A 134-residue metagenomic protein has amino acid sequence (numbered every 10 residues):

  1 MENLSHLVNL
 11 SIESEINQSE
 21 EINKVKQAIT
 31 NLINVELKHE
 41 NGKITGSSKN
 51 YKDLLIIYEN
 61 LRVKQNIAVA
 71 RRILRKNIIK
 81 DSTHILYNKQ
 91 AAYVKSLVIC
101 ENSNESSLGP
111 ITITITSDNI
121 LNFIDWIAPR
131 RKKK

Functional and structural regions predicted by a protein language model:
M1-H6, N34-K38, R71-N77, S96-S106: Short, flexible, solvent-exposed loop/turn segments with mixed acidic/basic and small polar residues
M1-K38: Long, hydrophobic N-terminal alpha-helical segment
V8-I16, T83, S107-I115: Short, structured motif recognition centered on aromatic/hydrophobic residues
E13-E21, Q90, T116-I120: Short, surface-exposed ligand-recognition loops at beta-strand->loop->(often short) alpha-helix junctions that present
H39-I57: Short, charge-patterned binding micro-sites
L54-A70: Short, structured active-site "lid" loops
Q65-I99: Mid-chain, well-packed structural core segment of small domains
L97-K134: Glycine-rich, aromatic-bearing surface loops/beta-hairpins
